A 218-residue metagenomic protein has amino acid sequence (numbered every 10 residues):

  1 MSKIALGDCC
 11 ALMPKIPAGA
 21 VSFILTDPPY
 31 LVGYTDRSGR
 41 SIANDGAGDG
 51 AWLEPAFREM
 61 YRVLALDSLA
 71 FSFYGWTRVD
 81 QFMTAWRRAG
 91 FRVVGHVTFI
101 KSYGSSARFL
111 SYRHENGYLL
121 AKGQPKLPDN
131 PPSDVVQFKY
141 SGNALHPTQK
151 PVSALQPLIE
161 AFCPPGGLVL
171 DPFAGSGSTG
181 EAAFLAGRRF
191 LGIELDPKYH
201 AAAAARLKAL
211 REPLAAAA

Functional and structural regions predicted by a protein language model:
M1-A201: Core catalytic lobe of class I
A204-A218: Short, conserved SAM-binding/catalytic segment of Class I S-adenosyl-L-methionine-dependent methyltransferases
